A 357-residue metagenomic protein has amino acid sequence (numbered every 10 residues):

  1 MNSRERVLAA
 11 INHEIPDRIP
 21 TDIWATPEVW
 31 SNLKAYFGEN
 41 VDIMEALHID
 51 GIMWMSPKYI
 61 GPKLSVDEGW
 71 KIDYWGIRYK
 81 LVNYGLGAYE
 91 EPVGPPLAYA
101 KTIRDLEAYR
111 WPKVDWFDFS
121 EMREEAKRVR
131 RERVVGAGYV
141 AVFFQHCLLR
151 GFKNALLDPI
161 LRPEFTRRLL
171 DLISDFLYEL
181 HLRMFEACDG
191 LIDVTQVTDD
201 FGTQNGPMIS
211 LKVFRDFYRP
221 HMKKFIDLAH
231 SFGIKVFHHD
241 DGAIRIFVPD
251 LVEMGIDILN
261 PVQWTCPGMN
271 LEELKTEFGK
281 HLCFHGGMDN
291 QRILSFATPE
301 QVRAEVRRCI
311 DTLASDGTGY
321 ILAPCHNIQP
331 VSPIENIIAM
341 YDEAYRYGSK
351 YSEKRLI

Functional and structural regions predicted by a protein language model:
M1-A35, E39, I72, L81 (+1 more regions): Active-site loop segments of alpha/beta catalytic cores
N32-L64: Segments that shape or occlude catalytic/ligand-binding pockets
M44, G76, V135: Hydrophobic/aromatic pocket-lining and membrane-interface residues
P62-W111, R131-E132: A contiguous, low-structure linker/loop signature
